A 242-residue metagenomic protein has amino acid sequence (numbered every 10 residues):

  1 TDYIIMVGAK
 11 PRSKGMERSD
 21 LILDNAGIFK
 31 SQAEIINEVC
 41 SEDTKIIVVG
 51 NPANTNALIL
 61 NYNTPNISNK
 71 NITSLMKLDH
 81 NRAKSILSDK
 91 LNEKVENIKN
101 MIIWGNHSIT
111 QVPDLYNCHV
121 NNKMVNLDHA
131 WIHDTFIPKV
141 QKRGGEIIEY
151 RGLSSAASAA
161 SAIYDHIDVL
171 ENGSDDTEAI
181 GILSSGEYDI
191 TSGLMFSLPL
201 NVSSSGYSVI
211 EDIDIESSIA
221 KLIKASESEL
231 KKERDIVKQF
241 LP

Functional and structural regions predicted by a protein language model:
T1, E42, E96: Structured loop/turn residues at beta-strand edges in well-structured enzyme cores
T1-I22: NAD(P)H-binding glycine-rich loop region in Rossmannoid oxidoreductase-like domains and their noncatalytic homologs
I5-V7, I28-S31, T55-I59, T135-V140 (+1 more regions): Short hydrophobic/aromatic-rich motifs at helix boundaries and adjacent loops
M6, E34-E38, D168: Surface-exposed alpha-helical segments enriched in charged/polar residues
V7, L75, W104: Conserved residues at the C-terminal ends of beta-strands
K10-P11, P52, H107: Gly/Ser/Thr-rich beta-alpha loop segments that engage phosphate groups in nucleotides
E17-S85: Rossmann-like NAD(P)(H) cofactor-binding subdomain of soluble oxidoreductases
T64-K70, D79-P242: C-terminal substrate-binding/catalytic lobe of Rossmann-fold NAD(P)-dependent dehydrogenases
